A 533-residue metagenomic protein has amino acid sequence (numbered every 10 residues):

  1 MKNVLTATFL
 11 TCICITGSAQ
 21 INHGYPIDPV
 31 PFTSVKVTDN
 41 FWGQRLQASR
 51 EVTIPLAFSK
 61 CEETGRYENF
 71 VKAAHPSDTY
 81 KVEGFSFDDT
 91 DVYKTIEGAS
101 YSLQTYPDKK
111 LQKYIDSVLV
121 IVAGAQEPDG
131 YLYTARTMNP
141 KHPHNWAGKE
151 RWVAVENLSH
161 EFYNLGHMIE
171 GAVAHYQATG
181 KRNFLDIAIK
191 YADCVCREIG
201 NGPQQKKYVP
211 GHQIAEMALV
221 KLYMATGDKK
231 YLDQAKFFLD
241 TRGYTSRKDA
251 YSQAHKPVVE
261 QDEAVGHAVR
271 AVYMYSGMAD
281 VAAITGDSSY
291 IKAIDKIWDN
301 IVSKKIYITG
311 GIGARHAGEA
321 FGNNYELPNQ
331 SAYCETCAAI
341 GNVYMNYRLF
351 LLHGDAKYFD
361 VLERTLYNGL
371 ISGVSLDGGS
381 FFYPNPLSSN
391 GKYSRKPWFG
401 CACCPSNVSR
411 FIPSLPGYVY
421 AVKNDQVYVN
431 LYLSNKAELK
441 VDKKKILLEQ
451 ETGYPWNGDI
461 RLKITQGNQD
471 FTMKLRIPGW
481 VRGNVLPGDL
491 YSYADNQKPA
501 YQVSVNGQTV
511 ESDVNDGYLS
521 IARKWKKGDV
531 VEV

Functional and structural regions predicted by a protein language model:
M1-I21: Bacterial Sec-dependent N-terminal signal peptides
Q20-V533: Glycan-recognition and catalytic cores of secretory/periplasmic carbohydrate-active enzymes
